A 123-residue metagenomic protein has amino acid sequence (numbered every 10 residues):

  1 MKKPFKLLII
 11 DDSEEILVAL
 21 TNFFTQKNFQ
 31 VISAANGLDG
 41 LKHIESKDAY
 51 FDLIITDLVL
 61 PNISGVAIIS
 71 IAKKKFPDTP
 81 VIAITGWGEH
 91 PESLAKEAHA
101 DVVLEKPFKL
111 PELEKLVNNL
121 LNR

Functional and structural regions predicted by a protein language model:
F5, N36-D39, S64-A67: Acidic catalytic/metal-coordinating carboxylates
E14-I32: Two-component/phosphorelay signaling modules centered on CheY-like receiver
S33-L53: Acidic, metal-coordinating helix/loop segments flanking the phosphotransfer/catalytic sites of two-component signaling
D57: Active-site residues of response regulator receiver
P61: The feature encodes the CheY-like receiver
A67, W87-L104, K115: Alpha4 helix (beta4-alpha4-beta5 surface) of REC/receiver domains from two-component response regulators
F108-V117: C-terminal output helix
